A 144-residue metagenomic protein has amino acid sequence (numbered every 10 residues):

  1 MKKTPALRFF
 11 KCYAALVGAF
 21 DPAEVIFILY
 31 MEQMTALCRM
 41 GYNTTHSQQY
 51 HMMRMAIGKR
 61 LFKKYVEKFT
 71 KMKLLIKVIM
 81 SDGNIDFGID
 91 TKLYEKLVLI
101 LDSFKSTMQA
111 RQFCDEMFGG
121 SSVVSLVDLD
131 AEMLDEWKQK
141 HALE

Functional and structural regions predicted by a protein language model:
M1, H141-E144: Short intrinsically disordered terminal tails
M1-M53, D82-N84, D102, S106-T107 (+1 more regions): Short recognition helix of helix-turn-helix/winged-helix DNA-binding domains
K59-L134: Winged-helix/helix-turn-helix nucleic-acid-interaction surface
D135-K140: Short, intrinsically disordered, charge-rich cytosolic tails of integral membrane proteins
